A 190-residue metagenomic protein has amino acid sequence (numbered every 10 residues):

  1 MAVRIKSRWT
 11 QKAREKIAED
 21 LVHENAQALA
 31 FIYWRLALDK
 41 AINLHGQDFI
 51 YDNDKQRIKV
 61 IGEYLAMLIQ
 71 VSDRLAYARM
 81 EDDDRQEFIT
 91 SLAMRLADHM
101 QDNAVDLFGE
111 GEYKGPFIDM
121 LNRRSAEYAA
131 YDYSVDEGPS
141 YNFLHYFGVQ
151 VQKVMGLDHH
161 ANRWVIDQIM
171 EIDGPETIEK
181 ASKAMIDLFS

Functional and structural regions predicted by a protein language model:
M1-S7, Q11: Long, low-complexity
T10-Q56: Short N-terminal edge-element motif at the start of the domain
W34, L38, I42, I69-Y77 (+6 more regions): Alpha-helical repeat scaffolds in large eukaryotic proteins
D39-R85: N-terminal interaction modules that seed assembly of large macromolecular complexes
D83-A97, Y141, D167: Amphipathic alpha-helical scaffolding segments
H99-S190: Helix-driven interaction modules
